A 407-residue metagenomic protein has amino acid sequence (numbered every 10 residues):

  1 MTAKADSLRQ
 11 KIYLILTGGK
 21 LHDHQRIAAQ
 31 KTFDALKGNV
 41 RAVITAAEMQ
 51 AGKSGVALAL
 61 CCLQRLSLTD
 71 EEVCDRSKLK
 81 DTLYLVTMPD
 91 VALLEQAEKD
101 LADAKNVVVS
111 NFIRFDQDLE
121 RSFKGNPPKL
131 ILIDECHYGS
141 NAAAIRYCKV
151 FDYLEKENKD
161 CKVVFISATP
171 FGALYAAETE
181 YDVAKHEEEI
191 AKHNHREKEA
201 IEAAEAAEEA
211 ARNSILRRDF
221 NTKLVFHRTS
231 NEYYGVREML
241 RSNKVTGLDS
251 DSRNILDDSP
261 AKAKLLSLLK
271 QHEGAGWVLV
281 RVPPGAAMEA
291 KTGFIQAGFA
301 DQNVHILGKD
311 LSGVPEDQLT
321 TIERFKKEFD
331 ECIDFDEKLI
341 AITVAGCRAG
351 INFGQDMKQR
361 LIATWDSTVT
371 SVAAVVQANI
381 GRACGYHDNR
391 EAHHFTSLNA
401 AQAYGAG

Functional and structural regions predicted by a protein language model:
T2-I44: Conserved pre-motif I regulatory segment
V43, L85, K162-V164, F395: Hydrophobic/aromatic beta-strand patches that form the interior of the parallel beta-sheet core in alpha/beta enzyme
A46-V56, C74-L130, A184, E188-A211 (+4 more regions): Conserved C-terminal RecA-like helicase domain
A59, L63: Active-site signature of alpha/beta-hydrolase-fold catalytic machinery across serine- and Asp/Cys-nucleophile hydrolases
L93-A97, N141, F171-A177, I351-F353 (+1 more regions): Switch/connector loops and helix/strand junctions flanking conserved nucleotide-binding motifs in nucleotide-processing
D134-C136: Walker B catalytic acidic pair
N141-E232: Post-DEXD/H (motif II) to motif III coupling segment of the RecA-like Helicase ATP-binding lobe
V376, I380-A406: Conserved segment of the helicase C-terminal RecA-like domain
